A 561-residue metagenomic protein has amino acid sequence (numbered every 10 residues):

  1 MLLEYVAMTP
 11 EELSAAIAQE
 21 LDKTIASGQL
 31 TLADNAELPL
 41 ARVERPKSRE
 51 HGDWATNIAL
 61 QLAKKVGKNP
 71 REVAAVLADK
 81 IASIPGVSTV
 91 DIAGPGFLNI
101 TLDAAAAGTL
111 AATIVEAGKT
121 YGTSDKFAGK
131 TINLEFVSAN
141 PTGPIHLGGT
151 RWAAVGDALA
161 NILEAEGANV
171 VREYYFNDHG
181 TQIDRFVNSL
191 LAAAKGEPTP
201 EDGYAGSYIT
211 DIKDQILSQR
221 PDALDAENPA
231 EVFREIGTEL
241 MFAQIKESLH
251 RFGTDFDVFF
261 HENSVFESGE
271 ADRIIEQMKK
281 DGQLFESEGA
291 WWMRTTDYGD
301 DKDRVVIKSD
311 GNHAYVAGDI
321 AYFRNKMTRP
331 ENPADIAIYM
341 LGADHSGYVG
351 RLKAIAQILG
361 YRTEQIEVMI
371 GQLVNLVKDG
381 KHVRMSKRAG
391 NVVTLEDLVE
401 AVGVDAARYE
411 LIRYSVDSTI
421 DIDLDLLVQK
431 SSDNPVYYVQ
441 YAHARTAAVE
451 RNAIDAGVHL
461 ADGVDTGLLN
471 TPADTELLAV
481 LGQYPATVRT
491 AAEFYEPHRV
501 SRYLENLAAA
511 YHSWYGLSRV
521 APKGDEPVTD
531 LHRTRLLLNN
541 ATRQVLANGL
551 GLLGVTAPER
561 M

Functional and structural regions predicted by a protein language model:
L2-G108, V115, K119, T123-M561: Non-catalytic interaction-recognition regions
